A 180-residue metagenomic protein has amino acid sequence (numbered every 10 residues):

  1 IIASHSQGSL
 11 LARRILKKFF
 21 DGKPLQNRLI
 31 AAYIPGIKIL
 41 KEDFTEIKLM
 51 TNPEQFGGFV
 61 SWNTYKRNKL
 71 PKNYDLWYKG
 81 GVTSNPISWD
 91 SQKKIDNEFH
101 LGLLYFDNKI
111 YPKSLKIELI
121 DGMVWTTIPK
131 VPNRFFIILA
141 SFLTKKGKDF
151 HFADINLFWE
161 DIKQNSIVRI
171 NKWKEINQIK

Functional and structural regions predicted by a protein language model:
I1-I2, K174-I179: Surface-exposed patches in mature extracellular/periplasmic domains of secreted proteins
I2-A12: Gly/Ala-rich beta-loop-alpha elbow adjacent to hydrolase catalytic centers
R13-K17: Short, hydrophobic alpha-helix immediately C-terminal to the catalytic nucleophile
K18-V168, K172, I176: Surface cap/lid and interfacial helix-loop subdomains adjacent to catalytic sites that gate substrate access
